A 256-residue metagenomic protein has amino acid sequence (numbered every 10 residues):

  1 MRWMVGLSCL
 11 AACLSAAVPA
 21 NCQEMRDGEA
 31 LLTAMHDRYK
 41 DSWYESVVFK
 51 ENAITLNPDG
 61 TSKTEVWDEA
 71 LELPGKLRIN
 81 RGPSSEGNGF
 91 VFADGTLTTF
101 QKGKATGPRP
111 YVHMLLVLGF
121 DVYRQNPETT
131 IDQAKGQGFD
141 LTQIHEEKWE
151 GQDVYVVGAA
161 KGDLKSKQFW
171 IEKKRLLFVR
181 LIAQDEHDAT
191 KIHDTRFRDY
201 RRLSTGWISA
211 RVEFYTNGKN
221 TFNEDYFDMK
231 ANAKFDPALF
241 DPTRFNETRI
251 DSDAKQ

Functional and structural regions predicted by a protein language model:
M1-M4: Positively charged n-region of N-terminal signal peptides that target proteins for export
G6-A16: Bacterial N-terminal signal peptides
V18-C22: Sec/Tat signal peptide C-region and signal peptidase I cleavage site
Q23-T33, W43, T96-K165, D185-K191 (+2 more regions): Flexible, processing/modification-adjacent segments and terminal tails in exported/periplasmic/extracellular proteins
D27-A105, D140-T142: N-terminal mature ectodomain segment of secretory-pathway/periplasmic proteins
V48-I54, N80, T98, E146 (+3 more regions): Residue-level detector of beta-strand face positions
E69-L73, A93-T96, V112-L116, E172-K174 (+2 more regions): A short, sequence-level motif marking secondary-structure junctions
P83-E86, E150-N246: Gly/Pro-enriched, hydrophobic low-complexity segments that function as extracytoplasmic propeptides/linkers
